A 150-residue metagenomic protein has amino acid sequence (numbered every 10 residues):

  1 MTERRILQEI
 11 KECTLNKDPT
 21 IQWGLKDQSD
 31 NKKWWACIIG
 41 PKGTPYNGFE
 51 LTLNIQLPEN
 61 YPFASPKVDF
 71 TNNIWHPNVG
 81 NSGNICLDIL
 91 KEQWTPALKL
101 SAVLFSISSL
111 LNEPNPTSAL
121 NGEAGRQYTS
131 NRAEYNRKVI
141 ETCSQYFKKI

Functional and structural regions predicted by a protein language model:
M1-I150: UBC/E2-like fold recognition across ubiquitin and ubiquitin-like conjugation systems, capturing catalytically active
